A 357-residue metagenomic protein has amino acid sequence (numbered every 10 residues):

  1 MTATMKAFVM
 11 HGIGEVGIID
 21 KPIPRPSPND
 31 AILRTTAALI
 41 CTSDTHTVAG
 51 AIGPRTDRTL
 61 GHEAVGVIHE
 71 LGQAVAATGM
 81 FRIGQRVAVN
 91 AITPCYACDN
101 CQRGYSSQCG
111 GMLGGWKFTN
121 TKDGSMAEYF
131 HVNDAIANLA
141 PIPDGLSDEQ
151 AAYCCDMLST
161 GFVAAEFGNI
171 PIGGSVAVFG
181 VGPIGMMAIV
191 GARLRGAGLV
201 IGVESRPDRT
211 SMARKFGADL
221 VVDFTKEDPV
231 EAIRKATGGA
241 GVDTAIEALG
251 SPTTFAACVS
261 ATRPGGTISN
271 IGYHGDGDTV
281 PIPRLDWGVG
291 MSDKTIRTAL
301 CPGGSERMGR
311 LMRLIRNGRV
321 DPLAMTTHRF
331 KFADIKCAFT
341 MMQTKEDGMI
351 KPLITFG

Functional and structural regions predicted by a protein language model:
T2-A3, A256-S260, G304-G357: C-terminal hydrophobic helical "lid"/dimerization subdomain of Rossmann-like NAD(P)H-dependent oxidoreductases
P24-A38, A49-Q102, D123, P143-G145: Glycine-rich beta-strand-centered segment in the early N-terminal region that forms part of a ligand/cofactor-binding
R34-T36, N90, G104, N133 (+2 more regions): Residue-level recognition of conserved beta-strand edge/terminus positions
A37, N90, I246-A248, F356: Short, well-ordered coil/turn residues at beta-beta hairpins and beta-strand->alpha-helix junctions within
G84, P141-E227, E231: Mid-domain Rossmann-like dinucleotide-binding core that forms the NAD(H)/NADP(H) cofactor-binding site
C95-F179: NAD(P)H dinucleotide-binding glycine-rich loop of Rossmann-like/cofactor-binding domains, especially the beta1-alpha1
G168-I172, I184, R195, P207 (+2 more regions): Glycine-rich cofactor phosphate-binding loops and adjacent beta1-alpha1 units of small-molecule cofactor enzyme domains
T267, I282-A324: Rossmann-fold dehydrogenase core element
